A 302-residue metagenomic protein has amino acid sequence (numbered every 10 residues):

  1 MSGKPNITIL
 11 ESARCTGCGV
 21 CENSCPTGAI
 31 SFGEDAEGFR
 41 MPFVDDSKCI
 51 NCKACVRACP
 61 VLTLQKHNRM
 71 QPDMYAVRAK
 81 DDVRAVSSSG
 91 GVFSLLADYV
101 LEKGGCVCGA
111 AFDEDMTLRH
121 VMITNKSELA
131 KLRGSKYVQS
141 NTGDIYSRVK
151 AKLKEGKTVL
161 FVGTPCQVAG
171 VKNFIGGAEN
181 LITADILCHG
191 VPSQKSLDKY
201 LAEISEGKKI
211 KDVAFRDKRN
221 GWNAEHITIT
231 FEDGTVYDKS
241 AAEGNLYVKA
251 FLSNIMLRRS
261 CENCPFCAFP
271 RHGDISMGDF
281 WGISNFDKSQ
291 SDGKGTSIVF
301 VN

Functional and structural regions predicted by a protein language model:
M1-I30, E206-D233: A broadly conserved sequence feature marking short terminus-proximal activation segments in nucleic acid-centric
S2, I7, E11-R14, V20-F43 (+2 more regions): Iron-sulfur cluster-binding cysteine motifs and their immediate structural context in ferredoxin-like electron-transfer
P5-I9, A13-T16, K48-C49, K249-M256: Short, flexible, mixed-charge glycine/proline-rich loop motifs that serve as phosphate/nucleic-acid-contacting
C15, C25, C49, C261-C264: Short cysteine-rich clusters marking metal-coordination/redox-active sites
G17, N51, L160-F161: Conserved SAM-binding loop
P60-N302: Iron-sulfur-associated redox domains of electron-transfer enzymes in respiratory and anaerobic energy metabolism
